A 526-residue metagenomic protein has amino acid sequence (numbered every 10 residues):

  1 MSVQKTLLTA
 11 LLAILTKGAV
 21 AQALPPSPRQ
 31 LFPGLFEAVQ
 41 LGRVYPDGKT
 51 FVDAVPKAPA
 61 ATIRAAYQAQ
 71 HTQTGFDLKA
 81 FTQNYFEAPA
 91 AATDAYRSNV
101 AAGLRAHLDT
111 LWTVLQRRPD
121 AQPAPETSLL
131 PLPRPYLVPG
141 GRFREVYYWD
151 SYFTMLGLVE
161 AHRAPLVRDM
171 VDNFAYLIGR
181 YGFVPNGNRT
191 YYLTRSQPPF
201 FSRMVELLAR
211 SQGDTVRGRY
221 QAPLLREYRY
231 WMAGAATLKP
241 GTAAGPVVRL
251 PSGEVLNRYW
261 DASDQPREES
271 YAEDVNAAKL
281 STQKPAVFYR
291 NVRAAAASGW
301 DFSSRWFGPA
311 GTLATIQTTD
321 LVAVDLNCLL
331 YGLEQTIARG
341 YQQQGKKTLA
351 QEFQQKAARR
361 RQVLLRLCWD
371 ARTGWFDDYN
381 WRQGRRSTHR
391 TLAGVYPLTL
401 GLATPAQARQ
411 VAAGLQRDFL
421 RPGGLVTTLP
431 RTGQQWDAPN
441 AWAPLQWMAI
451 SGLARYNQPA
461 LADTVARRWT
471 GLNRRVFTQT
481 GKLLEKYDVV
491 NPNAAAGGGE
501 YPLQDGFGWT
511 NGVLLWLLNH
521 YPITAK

Functional and structural regions predicted by a protein language model:
M1-L8: Bacterial N-terminal signal peptides that target proteins for export
L8-G18: Bacterial N-terminal signal peptides
A21-A23: Boundary at the C-terminal end of the N-terminal hydrophobic targeting segment
L35, L41-E145, D169-A175, Y181-V184 (+4 more regions): Extended glycan-interaction surfaces of carbohydrate-active proteins
Y147-L177, A393-T404, Q446-P459: Alpha-helical support elements that line or immediately flank enzyme active sites and cofactor-binding pockets
R163-F174, T215-M232, L333, G345-L364 (+2 more regions): Extended, well-ordered alpha-helical scaffold segments
I178-Y220, Q504: Aromatic/His-enriched, Gly/Pro-containing loop or helix-boundary segments that lie immediately adjacent to catalytic
I316-K347, F353, Q435-M448, G452-A460: Long, repeat-rich segments with strong aromatic
